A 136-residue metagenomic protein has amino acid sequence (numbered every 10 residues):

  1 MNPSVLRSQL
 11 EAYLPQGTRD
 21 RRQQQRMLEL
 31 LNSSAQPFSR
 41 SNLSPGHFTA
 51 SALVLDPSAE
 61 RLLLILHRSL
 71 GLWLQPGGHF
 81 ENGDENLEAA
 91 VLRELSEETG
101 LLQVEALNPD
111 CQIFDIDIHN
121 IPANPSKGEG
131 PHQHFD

Functional and structural regions predicted by a protein language model:
P3-L14: Generic N-terminal amphipathic, Lys/Arg-enriched alpha-helix
A12-S51: Acidic, metal-coordinating catalytic segment for phosphate/diphosphate chemistry, firing primarily on the Nudix
S34-F38, F48, L87, D117-P125: Short acidic (Asp/Glu) patches
H47, H67, H79, G130-H134: Histidine-centered active-site/metal-ligand motif
A50, E60, Q133-F135: Change "...and in nucleic-acid phosphodiester-cleaving endonucleases..." to "...and in nucleic-acid processing enzymes
E60-V104: Conserved Nudix-box catalytic region and its N-terminal flanking loop in Nudix hydrolases and closely related
G100-D136: Active-site segment of metal-dependent pyrophosphate-handling enzymes, primarily the Nudix hydrolase catalytic core
